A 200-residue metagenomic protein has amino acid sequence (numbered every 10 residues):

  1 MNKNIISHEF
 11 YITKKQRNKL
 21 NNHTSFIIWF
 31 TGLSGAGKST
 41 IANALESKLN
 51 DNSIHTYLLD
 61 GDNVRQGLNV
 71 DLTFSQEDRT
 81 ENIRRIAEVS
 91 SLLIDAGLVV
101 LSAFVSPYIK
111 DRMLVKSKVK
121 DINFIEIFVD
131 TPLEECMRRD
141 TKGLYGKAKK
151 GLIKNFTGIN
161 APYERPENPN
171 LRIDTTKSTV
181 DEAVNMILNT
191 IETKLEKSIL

Functional and structural regions predicted by a protein language model:
M1-I27: Extreme N-terminal, non-catalytic leader segments that precede Walker-type/kinase nucleotide-binding cores
F30: Hydrophobic anchor at the beta1->P-loop junction of P-loop NTPases
S34: The conserved Walker
K38: Conserved lysine of the Walker
N43-E88: Conserved substrate/cofactor phosphate-moiety recognition/catalytic segment in nucleotide-dependent phosphotransferases
L58, F124-F128, N170-R172: Conserved beta-strand scaffold positions in the cores of enzyme catalytic domains, especially in NTP/NDP-utilizing
G67-F74, D78, S90-A148, N155: ATP-dependent NMP and nucleoside kinases share a basic, alpha-helical "lid"
D130-L133, R138-M186, K194-L195, I199: Small-molecule kinase domains that catalyze NTP-dependent phosphoryl transfer to phosphate-bearing small molecules
